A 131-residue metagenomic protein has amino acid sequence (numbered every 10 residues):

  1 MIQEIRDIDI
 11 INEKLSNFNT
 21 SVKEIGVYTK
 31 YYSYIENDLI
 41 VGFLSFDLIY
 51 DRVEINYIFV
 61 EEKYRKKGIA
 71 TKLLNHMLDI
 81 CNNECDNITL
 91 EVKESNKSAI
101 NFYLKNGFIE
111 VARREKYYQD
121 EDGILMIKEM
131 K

Functional and structural regions predicted by a protein language model:
M1-K63, T71-H76, I80: Acetyl-CoA-dependent GNAT
Y28, D51, N96, Y117-D122: Short acidic/glycine-enriched loop/turn segments that link adjacent beta-strands
F46, E115-K116, K131: Short polar/acidic secondary-structure junctions
E61-N75, K93-N101, K105-N106: Conserved glycine-rich acetyl-CoA-binding loop
C81-E91: Conserved GNAT acetyl-CoA-binding A-motif
E91-K93, L104, I109-L125: Conserved catalytic-core motifs of GNAT/GCN5-like acyltransferases
